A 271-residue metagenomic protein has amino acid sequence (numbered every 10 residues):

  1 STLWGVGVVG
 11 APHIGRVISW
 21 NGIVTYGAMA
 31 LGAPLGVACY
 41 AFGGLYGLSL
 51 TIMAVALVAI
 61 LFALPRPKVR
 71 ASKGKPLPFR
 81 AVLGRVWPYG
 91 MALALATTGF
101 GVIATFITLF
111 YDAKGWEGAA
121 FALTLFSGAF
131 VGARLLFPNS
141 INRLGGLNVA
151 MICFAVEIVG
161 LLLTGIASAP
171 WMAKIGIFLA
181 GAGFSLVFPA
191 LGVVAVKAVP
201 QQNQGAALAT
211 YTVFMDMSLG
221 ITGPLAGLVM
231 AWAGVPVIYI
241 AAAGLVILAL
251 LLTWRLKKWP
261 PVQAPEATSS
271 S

Functional and structural regions predicted by a protein language model:
S1-I23: Cytoplasmic helix-loop-helix junction between adjacent transmembrane helices in 12-TM secondary transporters
S1-V9, L186-V199: Intracellular juxtamembrane helix-capping segments at the cytosolic ends of symmetry-related transmembrane helices
W20-A63: Helix-loop-helix hairpin linking two adjacent transmembrane segments in secondary transporters
Y40, A133-G146, M230-A231: Helix-to-loop junctions at the C-terminal end of transmembrane segments in multipass secondary transporters
M53, N148-L163: Structural signature of the two symmetry-related core transmembrane helices
M53-A71, L252-K257: C-terminal membrane-cytosol helix-exit motif in multi-pass small-molecule transporters
R66-L93: Juxtamembrane intracellular "pre-TM" segments in multi-pass secondary transporters
P88-L123: Extracytoplasmic gate region of multi-pass secondary transporters
